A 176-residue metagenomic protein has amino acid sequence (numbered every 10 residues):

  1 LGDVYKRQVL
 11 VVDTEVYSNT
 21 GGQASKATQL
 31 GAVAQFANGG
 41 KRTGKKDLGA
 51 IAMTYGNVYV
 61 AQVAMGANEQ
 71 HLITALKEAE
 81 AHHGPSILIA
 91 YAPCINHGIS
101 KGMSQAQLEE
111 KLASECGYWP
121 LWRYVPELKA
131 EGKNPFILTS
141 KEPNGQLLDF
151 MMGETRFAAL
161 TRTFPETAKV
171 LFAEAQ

Functional and structural regions predicted by a protein language model:
L1: Long, structured ligand/cofactor-binding scaffold of large enzymes
V4-Y5: Short, small-residue-biased leader/transition segments that mark boundaries at the very start of proteins
V9-D13: Short internal beta-strands
E15-T20, I95-H97: Short gly/pro/ser/thr-enriched loop/turn and capping motifs at secondary-structure boundaries
S25-K46, S104-Y124: Acidic, Ser/Thr-rich peripheral helices and adjacent loops at domain boundaries
K26-H82, M152-A159, P165-T167: Conserved thiamine diphosphate
L72-V170, E174: Glycine/aspartate-rich loop-and-adjacent alpha/beta segment that forms the canonical ThDP
